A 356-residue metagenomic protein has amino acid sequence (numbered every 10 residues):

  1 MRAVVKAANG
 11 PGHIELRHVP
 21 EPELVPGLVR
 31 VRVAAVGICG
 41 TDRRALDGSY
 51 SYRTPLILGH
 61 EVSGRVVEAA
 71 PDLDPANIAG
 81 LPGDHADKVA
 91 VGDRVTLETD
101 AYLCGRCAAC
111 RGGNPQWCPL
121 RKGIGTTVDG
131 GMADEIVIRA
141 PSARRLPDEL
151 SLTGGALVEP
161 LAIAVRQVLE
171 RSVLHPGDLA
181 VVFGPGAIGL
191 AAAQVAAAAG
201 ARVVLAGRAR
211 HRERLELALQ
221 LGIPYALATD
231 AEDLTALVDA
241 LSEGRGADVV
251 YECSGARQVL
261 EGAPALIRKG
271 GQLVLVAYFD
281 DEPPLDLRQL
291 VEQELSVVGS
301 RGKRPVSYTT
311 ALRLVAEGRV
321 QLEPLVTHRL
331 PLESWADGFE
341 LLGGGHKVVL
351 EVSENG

Functional and structural regions predicted by a protein language model:
A3, E232-D233, E261-A265, P305-G356: C-terminal hydrophobic helical "lid"/dimerization subdomain of Rossmann-like NAD(P)H-dependent oxidoreductases
E21-V36, S49-R106, P147-E149: Glycine-rich beta-strand-centered segment in the early N-terminal region that forms part of a ligand/cofactor-binding
D42, A86, R94, A193 (+3 more regions): Generic hydrophobic/aromatic pocket-lining and core-packing "Φ" positions
P75-G83, A101-F183: NAD(P)H dinucleotide-binding glycine-rich loop of Rossmann-like/cofactor-binding domains, especially the beta1-alpha1
G92, L150-A231: Mid-domain Rossmann-like dinucleotide-binding core that forms the NAD(H)/NADP(H) cofactor-binding site
S172-H175, L219-S296, N355: Glycine-rich cofactor phosphate-binding loops and adjacent beta1-alpha1 units of small-molecule cofactor enzyme domains
